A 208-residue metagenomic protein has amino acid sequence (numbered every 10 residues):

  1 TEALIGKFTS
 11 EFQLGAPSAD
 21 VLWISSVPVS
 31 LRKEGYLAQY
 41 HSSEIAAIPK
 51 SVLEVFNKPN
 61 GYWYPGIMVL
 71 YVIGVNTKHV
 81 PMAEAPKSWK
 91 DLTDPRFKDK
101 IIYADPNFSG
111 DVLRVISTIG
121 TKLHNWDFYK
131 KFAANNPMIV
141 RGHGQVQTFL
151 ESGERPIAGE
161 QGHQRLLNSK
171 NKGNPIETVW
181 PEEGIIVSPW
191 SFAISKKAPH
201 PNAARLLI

Functional and structural regions predicted by a protein language model:
T1-T9, P17-E154: Extracytoplasmic ligand-binding site segments that recognize negatively charged/polar headgroups
F12, L123, S169: Active-site catalytic pocket residues across diverse enzymes, especially alpha/beta-hydrolases
P28-L31, P156-P175: A ligand-binding cleft/hinge motif common to bilobed small-molecule-binding domains
Q39-S43, I176-P181: Short hydrophobic/aromatic-enriched beta-strand-loop microsegments
V72-H79, S117, S188-A203: A bilobed periplasmic-binding-protein/Venus flytrap-type ligand-binding module shared by bacterial periplasmic
K87-R96, W190-I208: Bilobed periplasmic-binding protein/Venus flytrap-like ligand-binding cleft at the lobe interface of extracytoplasmic
E182-V187: Short, surface-exposed loop/turn microsegments at beta-strand edges and helix-strand junctions
